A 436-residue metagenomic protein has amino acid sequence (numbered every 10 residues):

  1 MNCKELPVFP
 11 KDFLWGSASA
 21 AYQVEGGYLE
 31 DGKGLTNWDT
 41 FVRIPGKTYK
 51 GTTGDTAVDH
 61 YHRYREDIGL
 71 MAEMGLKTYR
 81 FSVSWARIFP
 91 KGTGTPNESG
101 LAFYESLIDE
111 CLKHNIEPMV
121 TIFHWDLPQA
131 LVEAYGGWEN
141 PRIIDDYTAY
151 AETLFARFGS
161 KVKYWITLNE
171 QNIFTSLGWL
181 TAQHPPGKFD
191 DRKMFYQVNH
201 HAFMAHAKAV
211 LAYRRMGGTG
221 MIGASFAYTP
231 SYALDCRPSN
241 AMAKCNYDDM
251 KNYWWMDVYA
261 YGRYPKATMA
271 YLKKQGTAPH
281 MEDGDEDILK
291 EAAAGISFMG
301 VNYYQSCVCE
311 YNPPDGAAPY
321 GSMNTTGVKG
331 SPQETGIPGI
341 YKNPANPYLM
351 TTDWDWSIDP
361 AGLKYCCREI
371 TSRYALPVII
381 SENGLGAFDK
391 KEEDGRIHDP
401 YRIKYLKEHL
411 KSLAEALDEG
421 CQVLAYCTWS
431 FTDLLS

Functional and structural regions predicted by a protein language model:
N2-T48, A72, K91-T93, L101-S436: Active-site region of glycoside hydrolase catalytic domains
Y49-R63, E139-R142: Active-site mouth loops of central-metabolism enzymes
R63-D67, D283: Alpha-helical scaffolding within the catalytic cores of extracellular/periplasmic polymer-degrading hydrolases
V83-E98: Glycine-rich, proline-tolerant flexible connector loops at the mouths of alpha/beta enzymes
